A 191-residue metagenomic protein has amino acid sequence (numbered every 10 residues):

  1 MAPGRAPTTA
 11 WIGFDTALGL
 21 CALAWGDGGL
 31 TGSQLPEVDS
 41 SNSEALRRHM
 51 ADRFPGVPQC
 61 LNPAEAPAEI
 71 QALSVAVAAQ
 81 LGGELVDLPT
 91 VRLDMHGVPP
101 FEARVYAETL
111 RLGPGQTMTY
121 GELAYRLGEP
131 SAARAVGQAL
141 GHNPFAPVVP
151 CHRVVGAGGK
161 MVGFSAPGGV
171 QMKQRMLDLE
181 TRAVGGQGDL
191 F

Functional and structural regions predicted by a protein language model:
M1-P130, L179-F191: Basic nucleic-acid-binding alpha-helical/helix-turn surface characteristic of O6-alkylguanine DNA
G113-Q116, P144-P147, G159: Histidine- and aromatic-rich ligand-binding microenvironments
A132-A146: Regulatory, non-catalytic segments
P147-V154: Short Lys/Arg-enriched helix C-cap and helix-to-coil transition segments that create basic nucleic-acid-contact patches
A157-F191: …primarily DNA-binding HTH/wHTH and HhH modules…
